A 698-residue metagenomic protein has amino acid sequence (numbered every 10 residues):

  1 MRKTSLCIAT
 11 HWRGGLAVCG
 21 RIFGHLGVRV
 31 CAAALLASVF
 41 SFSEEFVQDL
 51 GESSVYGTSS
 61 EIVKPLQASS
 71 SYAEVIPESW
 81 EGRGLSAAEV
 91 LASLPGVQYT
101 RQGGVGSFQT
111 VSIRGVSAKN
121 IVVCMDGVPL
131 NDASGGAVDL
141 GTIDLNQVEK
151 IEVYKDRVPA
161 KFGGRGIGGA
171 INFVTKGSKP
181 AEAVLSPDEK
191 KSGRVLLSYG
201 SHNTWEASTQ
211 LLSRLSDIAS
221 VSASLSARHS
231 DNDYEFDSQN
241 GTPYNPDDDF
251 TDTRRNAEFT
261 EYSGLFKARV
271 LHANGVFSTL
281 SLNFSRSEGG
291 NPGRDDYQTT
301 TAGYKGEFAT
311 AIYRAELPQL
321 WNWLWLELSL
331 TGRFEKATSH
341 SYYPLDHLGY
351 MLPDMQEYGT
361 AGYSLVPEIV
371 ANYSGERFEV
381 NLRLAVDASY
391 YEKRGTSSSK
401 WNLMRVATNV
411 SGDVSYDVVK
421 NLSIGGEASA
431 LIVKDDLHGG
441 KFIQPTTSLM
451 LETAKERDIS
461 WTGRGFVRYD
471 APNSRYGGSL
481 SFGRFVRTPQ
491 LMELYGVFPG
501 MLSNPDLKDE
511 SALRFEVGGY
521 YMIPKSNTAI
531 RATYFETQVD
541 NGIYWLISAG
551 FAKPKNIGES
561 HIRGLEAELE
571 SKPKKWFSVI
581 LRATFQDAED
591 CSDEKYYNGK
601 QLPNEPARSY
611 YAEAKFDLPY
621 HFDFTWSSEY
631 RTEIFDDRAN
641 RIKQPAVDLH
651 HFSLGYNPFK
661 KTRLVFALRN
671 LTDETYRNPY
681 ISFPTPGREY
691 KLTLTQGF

Functional and structural regions predicted by a protein language model:
M1, Y373-S374, D417-I424, L431-V433 (+3 more regions): Gram-negative outer-membrane beta-barrel transporters
E52-G82, T110: N-terminal periplasmic "start-of-domain" segments of outer-membrane beta-barrel proteins
A87-V90, S107-S112, C124, D139-D144 (+4 more regions): N-terminal periplasmic accessory domains that precede and gate Gram-negative outer-membrane beta-barrel machines
P129-R157: Short acidic/polar hinge/loop motifs at secondary-structure boundaries that mediate gating or recognition
L185-E189, T299-L320, T360, T453-A471 (+5 more regions): Outer-membrane beta-barrel signature, preferentially recognizing the C-terminal barrel domain of Gram-negative
W205, Q210-Y304: Periplasmic-side early beta-strands and strand-to-turn transitions of outer-membrane beta-barrels
L212, L271, V414, Y476-S481 (+4 more regions): Conserved C-terminal beta-signal and adjacent last beta-strands/turns of outer-membrane beta-barrel proteins
R255-E261, G275-W323, G332-Y363, G395-L403: Flexible loop and strand-edge segments within Gram-negative outer membrane beta-barrel domains
